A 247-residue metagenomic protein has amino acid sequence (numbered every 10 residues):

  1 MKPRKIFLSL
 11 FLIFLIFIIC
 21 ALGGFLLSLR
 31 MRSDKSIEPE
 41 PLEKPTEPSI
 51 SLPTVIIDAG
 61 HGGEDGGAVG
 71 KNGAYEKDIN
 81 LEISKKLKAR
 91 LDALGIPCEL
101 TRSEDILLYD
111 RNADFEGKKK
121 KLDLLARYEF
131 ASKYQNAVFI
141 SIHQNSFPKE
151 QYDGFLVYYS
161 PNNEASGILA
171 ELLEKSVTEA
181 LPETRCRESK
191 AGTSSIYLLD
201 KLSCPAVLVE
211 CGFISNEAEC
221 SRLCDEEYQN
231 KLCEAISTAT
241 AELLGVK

Functional and structural regions predicted by a protein language model:
M1-I16: N-terminal Sec-pathway targeting helices
A21-S36: Hydrophobic single-pass membrane-insertion segments
E38-V55, H61-F155, Y159-L169: Catalytic-core regions of hydrolytic enzymes
D65-V69, K118, L181-E188, P205 (+1 more regions): Peptidoglycan cell-wall recognition and remodeling modules
N80, S166, A170, D225 (+1 more regions): Short, charged, low-complexity patches
S141, P148, R187-K247: Active-site-adjacent mobile loop/cap segments within catalytic or ligand-binding domains
A165-A191: Active-site-adjacent substrate-binding region of metalloamidase/peptidase-like peptide-processing proteins
